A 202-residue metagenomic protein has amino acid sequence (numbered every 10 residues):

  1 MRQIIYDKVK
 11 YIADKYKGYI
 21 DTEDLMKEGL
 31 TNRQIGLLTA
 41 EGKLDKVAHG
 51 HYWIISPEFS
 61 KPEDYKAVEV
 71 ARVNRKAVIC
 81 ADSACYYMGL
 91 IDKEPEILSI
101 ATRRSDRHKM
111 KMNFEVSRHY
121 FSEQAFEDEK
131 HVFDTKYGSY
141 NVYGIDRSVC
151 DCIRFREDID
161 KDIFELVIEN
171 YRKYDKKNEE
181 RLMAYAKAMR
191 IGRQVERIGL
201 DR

Functional and structural regions predicted by a protein language model:
M1-Y6, R33: FIC/Doc superfamily catalytic core
I4-K8, Y19-D24, T39, I54-R202: Nucleic-acid-binding surface
D7-Y16, L44: Basic, Lys/Arg-rich alpha-helical nucleic-acid-recognition elements, primarily the DNA-binding modules of transcription
A13-L30: Polyanion-binding surface elements
E28, H51-W53: Glycine-rich phosphate/ribose-binding loops and adjacent secondary-structure elements that form binding surfaces
E28-A40: Short amphipathic alpha-helical interaction segments
G42-H49: A short, conserved structural fragment
